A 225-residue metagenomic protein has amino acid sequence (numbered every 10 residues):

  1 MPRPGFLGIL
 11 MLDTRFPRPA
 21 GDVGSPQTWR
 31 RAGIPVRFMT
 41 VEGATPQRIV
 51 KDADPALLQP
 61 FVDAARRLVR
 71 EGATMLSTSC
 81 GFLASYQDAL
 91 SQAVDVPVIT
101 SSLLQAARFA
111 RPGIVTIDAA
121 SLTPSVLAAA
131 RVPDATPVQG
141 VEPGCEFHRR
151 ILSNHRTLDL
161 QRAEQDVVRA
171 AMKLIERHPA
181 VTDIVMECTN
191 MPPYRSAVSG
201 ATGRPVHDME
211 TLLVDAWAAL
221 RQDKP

Functional and structural regions predicted by a protein language model:
M1-A56, D118-L158: N-terminal glycine-rich anion-binding loop in soluble enzyme alpha/beta folds
M1-R3, L10-L12, V181-P193, M209-P225: C-terminal and late-domain segments of enzyme folds
V50-R67, R162-A171: Glycine-rich, highly charged phosphate/nucleotide-binding loops
Q59-L103, A180-R195: N-terminal glycine-rich phosphate/adenylate-binding segment common to multiple enzyme folds
F82-A84, Q105-A106, A119-L122, P192 (+1 more regions): Short, catalytically relevant binding-site loops at active-site mouths
A89-A110, S199-W217: Short, acidic/small-residue loops that bind anionic groups at enzyme active sites
A110-T116, A129, L152-R156, L220-P225: Short, surface-exposed amphipathic charged segments that create phosphate/polyanion-binding patches used for binding
S153-R204, M209: Extended, histidine- and acidic-residue-enriched regions that form the cofactor-binding/catalytic faces
